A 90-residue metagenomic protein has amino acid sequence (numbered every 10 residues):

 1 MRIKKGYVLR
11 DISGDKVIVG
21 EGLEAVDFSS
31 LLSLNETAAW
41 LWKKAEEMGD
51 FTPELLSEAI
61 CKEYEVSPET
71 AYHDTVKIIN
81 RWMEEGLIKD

Functional and structural regions predicted by a protein language model:
M1-W40: Acidic, low-complexity/disordered tracts enriched in E/D and polar residues
S30-D90: Long, charge-rich, low-complexity alpha-helical segments
